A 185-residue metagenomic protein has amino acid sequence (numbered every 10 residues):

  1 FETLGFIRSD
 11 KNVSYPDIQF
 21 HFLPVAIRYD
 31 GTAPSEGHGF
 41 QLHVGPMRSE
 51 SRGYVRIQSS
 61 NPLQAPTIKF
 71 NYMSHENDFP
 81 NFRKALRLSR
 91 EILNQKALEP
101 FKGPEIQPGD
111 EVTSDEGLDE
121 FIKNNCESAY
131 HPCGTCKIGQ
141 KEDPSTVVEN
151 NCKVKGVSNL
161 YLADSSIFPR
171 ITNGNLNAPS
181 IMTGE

Functional and structural regions predicted by a protein language model:
F1-P179: FAD-dependent oxidoreductase catalytic-site/capping-region signature
S180-E185: An active-site-proximal "capping" alpha-helix that borders the catalytic cofactor pocket
